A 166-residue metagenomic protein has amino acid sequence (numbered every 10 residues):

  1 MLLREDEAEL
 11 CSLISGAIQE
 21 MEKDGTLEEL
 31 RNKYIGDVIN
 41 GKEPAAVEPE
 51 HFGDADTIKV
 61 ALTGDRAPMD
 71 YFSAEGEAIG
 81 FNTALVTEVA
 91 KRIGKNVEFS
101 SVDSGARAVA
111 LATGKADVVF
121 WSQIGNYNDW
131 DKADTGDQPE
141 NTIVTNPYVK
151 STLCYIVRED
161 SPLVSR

Functional and structural regions predicted by a protein language model:
M1-S15, V38-D54, T63-G64, Q138 (+1 more regions): Periplasmic-binding protein-like
L2-L10, Q19, E77-F81, F99-D103 (+1 more regions): Extracytoplasmic/periplasmic, Sec-exported soluble proteins
E5, T87, N96-R166: Acidic, polar ligand-binding/catalytic clefts
C11, S15-I18, L27-R31, N82-A90 (+4 more regions): Extracytoplasmic/secreted envelope proteins and their assembly/folding machinery, especially bacterial periplasmic
S12, E22-E98: N-terminal hydrophobic or amphipathic helices and topogenic motifs
